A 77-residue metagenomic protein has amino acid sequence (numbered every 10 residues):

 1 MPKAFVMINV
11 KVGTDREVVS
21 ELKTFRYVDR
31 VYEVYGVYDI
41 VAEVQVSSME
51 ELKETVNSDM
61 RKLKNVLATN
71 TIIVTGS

Functional and structural regions predicted by a protein language model:
M1-S77: A compositional/biophysical signature of low hydrophobicity enriched in polar/charged and small residues
